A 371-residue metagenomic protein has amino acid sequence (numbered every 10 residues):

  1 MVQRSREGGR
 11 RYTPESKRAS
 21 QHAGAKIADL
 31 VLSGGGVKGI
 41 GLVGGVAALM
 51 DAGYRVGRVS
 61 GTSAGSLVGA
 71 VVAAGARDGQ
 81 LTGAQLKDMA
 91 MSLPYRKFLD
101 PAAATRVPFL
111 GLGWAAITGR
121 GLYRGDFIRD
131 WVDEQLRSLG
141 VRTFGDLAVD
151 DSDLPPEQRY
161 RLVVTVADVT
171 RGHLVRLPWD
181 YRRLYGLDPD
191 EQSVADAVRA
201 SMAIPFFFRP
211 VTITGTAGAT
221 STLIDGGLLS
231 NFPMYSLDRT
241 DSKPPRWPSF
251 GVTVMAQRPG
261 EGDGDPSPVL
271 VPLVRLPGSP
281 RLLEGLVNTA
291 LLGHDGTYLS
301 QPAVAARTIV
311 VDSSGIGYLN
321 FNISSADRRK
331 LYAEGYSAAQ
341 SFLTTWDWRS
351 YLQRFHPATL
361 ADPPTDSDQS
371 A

Functional and structural regions predicted by a protein language model:
M1-S60, V71-A371: Patatin-like phospholipase
G61, G65: Gly/Ala-rich beta-loop-alpha elbow adjacent to hydrolase catalytic centers
